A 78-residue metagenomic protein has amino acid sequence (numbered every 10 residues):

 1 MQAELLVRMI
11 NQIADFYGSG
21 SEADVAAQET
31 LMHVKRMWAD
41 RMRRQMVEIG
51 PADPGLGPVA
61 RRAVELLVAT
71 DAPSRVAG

Functional and structural regions predicted by a protein language model:
M1-M32, R36-G78: Intrinsically disordered, low-complexity, basic-enriched segments
